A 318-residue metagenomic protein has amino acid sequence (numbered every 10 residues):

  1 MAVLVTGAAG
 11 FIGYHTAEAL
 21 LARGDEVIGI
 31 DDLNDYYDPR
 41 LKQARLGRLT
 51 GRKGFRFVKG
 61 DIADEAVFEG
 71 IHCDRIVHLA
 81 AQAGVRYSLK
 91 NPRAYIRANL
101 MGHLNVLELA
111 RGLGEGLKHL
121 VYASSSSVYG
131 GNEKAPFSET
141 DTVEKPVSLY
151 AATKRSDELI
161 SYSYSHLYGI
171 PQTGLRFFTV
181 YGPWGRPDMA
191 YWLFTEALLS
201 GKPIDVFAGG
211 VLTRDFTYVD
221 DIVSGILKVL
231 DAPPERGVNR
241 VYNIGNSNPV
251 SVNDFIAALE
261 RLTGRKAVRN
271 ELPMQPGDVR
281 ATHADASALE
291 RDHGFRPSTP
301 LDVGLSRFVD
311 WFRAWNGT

Functional and structural regions predicted by a protein language model:
M1-V180, F295, W311, W315: N-terminal Rossmann-like NAD(P)+-binding domain of SDR-like oxidoreductases, especially those catalyzing
E18-A19, N105, L198-T318: C-terminal substrate-binding subdomain of Rossmann-fold SDR/epimerase-dehydratase oxidoreductases
Y37, G130, G182, R214 (+1 more regions): Generic structural signal for helix capping and beta-alpha/helix-loop junctions
R40, L89, G131, P171-G174 (+5 more regions): Non-catalytic, surface-exposed connector residues within folded enzymatic/regulatory domains
V67, A94, M101, T142 (+5 more regions): Residue-level recognition of oxygen-bearing side chains
A135-P136, P187-T195: A glycine/serine/threonine-rich, flexible loop-to-helix segment that serves as the NAD(P) cofactor-binding "lid"
L149, D157, P187, V252 (+1 more regions): Conserved donor sugar-nucleotide recognition element shared by glycan-biosynthetic enzymes
S156, I160-Y164, F194, F255 (+1 more regions): Hydrophobic alpha-helix immediately C-terminal to the catalytic Tyr-X-X-X-Lys motif of short-chain
